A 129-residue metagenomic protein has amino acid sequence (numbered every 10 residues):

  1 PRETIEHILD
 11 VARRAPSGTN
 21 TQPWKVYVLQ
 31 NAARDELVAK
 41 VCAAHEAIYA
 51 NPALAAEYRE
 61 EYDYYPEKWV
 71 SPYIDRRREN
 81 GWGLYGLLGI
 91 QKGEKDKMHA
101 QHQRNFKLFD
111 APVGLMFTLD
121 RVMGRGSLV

Functional and structural regions predicted by a protein language model:
P1-V129: Acidic, surface-exposed loops and disordered segments
